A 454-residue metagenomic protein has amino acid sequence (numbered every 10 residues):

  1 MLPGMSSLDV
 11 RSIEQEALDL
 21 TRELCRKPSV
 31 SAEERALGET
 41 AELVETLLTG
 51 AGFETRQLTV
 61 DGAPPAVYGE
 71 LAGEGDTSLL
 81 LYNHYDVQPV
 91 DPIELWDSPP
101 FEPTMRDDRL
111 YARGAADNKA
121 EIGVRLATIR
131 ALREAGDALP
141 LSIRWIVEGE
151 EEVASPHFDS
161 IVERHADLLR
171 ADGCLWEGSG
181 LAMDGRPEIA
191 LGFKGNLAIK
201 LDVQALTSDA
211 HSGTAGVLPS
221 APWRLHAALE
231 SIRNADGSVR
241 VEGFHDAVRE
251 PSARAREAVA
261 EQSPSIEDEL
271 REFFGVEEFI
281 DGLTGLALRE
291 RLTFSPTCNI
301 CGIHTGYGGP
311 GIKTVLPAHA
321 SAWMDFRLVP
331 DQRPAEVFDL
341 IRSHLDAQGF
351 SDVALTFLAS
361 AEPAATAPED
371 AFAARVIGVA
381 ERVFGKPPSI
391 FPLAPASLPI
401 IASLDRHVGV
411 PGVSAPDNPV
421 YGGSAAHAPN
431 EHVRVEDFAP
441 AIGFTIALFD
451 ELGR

Functional and structural regions predicted by a protein language model:
L2-I93, H319, W323, E336: N-terminal helical capping/dimerization or prosegment-like subdomains of hydrolases acting on amide or phosphate bonds
F53, M183-D184, R240-H319, R327-L340 (+1 more regions): An extended, acidic, His-containing surface patch that forms the Zn2+-binding/catalytic region of metallohydrolases
T77-R144: Active-site metal-coordination/substrate-binding segment of hydrolases, especially metallo-dependent peptidases
D86, I232-D236, R342-S351: A common structural junction motif
L110-A112, T207-S212, G309-P310, S424-H427: Short small-residue beta-strand/loop micro-motif enriched in glycine and branched aliphatics
D137-S220: Histidine/acidic-residue-rich, glycine-tolerant segments that coordinate divalent metal ions
S160, A215-D236: A short core secondary-structure module
